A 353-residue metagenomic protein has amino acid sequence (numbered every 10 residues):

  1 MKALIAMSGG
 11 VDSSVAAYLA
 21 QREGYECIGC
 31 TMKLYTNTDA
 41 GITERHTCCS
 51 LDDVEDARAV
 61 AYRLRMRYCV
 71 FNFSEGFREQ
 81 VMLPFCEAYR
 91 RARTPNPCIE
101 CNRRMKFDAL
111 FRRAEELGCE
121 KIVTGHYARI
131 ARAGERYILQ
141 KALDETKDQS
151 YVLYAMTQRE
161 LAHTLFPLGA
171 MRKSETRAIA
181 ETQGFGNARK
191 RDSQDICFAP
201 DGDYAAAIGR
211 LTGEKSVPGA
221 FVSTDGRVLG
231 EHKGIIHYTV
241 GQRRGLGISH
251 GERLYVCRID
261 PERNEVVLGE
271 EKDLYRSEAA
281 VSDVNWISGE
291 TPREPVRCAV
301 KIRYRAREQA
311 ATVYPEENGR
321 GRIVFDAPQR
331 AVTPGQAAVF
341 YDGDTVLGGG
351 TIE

Functional and structural regions predicted by a protein language model:
M1-Y154, L165, S174-T176, E181: ATP-dependent adenylation/nucleotidyltransferase module used to activate substrates
V123-A131, E135-E353: AMP-forming adenylation/ATP pyrophosphatase catalytic core
